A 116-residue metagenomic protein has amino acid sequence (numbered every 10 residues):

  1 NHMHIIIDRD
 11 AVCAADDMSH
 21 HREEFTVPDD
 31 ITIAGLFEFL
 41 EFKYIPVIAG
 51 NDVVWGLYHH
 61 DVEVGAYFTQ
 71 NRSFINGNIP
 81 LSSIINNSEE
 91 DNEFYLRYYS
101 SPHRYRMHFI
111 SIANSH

Functional and structural regions predicted by a protein language model:
N1-H2: Short, Lys/Arg-enriched N-terminal segments with co-localized hydrophobic residues within the first ~10-30 amino acids
I7-F25, F37-H116: Ubiquitin system architectures
D29-I31: Short gly/acidic/polar-rich coil/turn motifs that serve as flexible hinges in modular proteins
